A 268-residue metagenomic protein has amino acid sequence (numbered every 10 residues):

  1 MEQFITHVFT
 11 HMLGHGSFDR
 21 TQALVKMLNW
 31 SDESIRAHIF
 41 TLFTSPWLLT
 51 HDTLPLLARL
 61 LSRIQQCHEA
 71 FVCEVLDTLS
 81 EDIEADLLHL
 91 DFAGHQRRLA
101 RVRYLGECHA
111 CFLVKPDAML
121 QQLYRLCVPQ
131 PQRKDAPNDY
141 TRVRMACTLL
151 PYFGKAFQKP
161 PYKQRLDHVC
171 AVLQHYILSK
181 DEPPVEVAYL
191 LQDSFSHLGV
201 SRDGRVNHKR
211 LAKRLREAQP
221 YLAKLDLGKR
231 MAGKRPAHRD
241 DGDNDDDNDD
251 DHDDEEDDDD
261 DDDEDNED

Functional and structural regions predicted by a protein language model:
M1-H95, K209-A212, Q219-D245, D254 (+1 more regions): Long, low-complexity, highly charged intrinsically disordered regions
N29-R36, Q65-C73, C111-P116, G154-R165 (+1 more regions): Flexible loop/turn segments at the boundaries of HEAT repeats in alpha-solenoid HEAT proteins
R97-S201: Alpha-helical bundle/repeat cores within regulatory domains of eukaryotic proteins
C170, D261-D263: Short A/G/S/P-biased low-complexity tracts
H197-R205, P220-K224: Long, domain-scale non-catalytic interaction/scaffolding regions in large secretory-pathway and trafficking proteins
G204, N244-D247: Acidic, serine/threonine-rich low-complexity regulatory regions at protein termini of eukaryotic cell-cycle
D249-D259: N-terminal low-complexity segments that are often proline-rich with Ser/Thr-Pro
